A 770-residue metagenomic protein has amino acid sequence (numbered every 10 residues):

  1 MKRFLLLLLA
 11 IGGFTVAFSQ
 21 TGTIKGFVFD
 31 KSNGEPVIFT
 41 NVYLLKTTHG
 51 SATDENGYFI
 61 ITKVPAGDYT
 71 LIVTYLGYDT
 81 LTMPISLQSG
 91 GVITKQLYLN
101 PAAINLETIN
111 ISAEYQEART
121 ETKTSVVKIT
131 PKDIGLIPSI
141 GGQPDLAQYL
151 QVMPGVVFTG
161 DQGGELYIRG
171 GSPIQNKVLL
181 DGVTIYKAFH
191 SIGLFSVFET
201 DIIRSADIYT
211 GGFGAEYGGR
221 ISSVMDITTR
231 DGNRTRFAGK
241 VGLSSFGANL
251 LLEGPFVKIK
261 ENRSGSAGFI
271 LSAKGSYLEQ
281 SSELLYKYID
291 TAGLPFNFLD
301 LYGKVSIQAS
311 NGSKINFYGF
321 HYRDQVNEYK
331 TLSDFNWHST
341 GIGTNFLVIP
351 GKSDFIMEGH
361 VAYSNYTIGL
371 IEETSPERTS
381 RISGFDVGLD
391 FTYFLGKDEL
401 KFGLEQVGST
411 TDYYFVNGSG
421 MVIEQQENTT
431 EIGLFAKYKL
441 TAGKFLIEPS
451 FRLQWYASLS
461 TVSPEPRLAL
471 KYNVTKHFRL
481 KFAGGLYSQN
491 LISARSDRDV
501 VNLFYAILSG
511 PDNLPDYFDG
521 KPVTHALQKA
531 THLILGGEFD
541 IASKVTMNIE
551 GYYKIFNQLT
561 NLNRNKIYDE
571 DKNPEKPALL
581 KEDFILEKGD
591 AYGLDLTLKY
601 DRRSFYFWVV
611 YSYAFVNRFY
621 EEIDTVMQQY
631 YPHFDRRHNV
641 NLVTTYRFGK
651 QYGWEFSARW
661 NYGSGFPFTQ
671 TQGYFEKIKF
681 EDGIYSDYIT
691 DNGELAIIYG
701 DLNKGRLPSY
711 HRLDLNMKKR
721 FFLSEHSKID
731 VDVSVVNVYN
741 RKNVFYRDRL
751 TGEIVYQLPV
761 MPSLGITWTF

Functional and structural regions predicted by a protein language model:
F18-T108, S112: Periplasm-facing N-terminal accessory domains of Gram-negative outer-membrane beta-barrel systems
S86-V92, S112, E117-F213, R230: Periplasmic N-terminal accessory/gating domains of Gram-negative outer-membrane beta-barrel systems
S196, R204-G214, S223-P255, L271-G275 (+2 more regions): Short strand-turn segments of transmembrane beta-barrel domains in outer membranes, especially the first one or two
F246-Y277, Y288-Q325, D334-I356, Y393-L400: Transmembrane beta-barrel wall of Gram-negative outer-membrane proteins
T367, D412-F415, H477-H532, Y553-P577 (+2 more regions): Surface-exposed extracellular loop regions of Gram-negative outer-membrane beta-barrel proteins, predominantly
G384-G388, Q425-E427, E431-F435, P522 (+5 more regions): Outer membrane beta-barrel strand-and-loop segments of large Gram-negative receptors, especially TonB-dependent
T441, Y553-I555, P574-P667: Gram-negative outer-membrane beta-barrel transporters
N661-E694, R706-D714, K718-F770: C-terminal beta-signal and adjacent terminal beta-strands/loops of Gram-negative outer-membrane beta-barrel proteins
